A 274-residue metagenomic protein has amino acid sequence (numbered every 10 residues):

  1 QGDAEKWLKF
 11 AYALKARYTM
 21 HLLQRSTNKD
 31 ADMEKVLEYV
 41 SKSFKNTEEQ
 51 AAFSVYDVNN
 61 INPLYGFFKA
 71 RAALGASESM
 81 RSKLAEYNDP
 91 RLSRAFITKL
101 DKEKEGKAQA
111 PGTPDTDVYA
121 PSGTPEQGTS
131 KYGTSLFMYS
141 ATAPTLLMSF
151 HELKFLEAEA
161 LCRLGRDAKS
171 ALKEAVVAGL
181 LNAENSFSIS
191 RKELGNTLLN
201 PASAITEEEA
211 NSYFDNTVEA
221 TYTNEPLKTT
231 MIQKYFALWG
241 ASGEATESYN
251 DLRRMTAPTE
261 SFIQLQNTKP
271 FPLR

Functional and structural regions predicted by a protein language model:
Q1-F187, T223-L227, Q233: Structured, solvent-exposed acidic/aromatic patches
L180-S186, N196-R274: C-terminal functional modules
I189-K192: A generic structural motif
